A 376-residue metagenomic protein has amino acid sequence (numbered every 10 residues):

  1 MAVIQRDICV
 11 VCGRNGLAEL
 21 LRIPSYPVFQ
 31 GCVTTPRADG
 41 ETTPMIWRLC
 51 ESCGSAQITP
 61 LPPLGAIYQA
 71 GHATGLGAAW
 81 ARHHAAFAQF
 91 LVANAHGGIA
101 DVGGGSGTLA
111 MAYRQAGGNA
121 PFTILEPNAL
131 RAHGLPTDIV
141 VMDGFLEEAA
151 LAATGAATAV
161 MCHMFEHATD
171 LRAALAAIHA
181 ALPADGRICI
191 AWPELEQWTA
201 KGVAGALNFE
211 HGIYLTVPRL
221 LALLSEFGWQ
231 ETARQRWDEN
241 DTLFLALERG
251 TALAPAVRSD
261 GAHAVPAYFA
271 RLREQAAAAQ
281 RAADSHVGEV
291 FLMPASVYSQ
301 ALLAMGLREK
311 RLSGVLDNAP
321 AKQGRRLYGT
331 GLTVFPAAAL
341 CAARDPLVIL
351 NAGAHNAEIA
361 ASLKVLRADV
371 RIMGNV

Functional and structural regions predicted by a protein language model:
A2-A79: N-terminal juxtadomain amphipathic helix that follows a signal peptide/anchor or precedes a small N-terminal auxiliary
G31, I190-I213, V217-L223: Short, glycine-/aromatic-enriched active-site segment of Class I SAM-dependent methyltransferases
A79-G97: Conserved alpha-helix/loop element of class I SAM-dependent methyltransferases that forms part of the SAM/SAH-binding
F90-L91, A112, F244-V376: Hydrophobic, well-ordered beta-alpha structural blocks that scaffold small-molecule cofactor pockets
H96-G105: Conserved class I S-adenosyl-L-methionine
G107-T108, Y113-F145: Class I SAM-dependent methyltransferase SAM/SAH-binding core
V160: A conserved beta-strand element that flanks and buttresses the S-adenosyl-L-methionine
R172-R187: A short glycine-rich, Lys/Arg-flanked "PGG" loop and its adjoining helix->strand segment in the class I
